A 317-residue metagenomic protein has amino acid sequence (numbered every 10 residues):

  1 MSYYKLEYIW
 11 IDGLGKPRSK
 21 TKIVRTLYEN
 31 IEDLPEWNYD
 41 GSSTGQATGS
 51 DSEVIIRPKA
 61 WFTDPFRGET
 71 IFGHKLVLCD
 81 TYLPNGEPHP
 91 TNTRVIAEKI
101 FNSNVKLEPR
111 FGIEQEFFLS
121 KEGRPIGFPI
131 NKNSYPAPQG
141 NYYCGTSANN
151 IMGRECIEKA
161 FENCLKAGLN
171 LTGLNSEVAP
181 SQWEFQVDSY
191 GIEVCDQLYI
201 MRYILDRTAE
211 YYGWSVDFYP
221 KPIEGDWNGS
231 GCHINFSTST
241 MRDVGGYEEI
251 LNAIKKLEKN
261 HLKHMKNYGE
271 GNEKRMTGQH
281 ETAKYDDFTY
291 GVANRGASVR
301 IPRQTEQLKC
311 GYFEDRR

Functional and structural regions predicted by a protein language model:
M1-R317: Glycine-rich, acidic/polar active-site loops that bind/position phosphate-bearing ligands
